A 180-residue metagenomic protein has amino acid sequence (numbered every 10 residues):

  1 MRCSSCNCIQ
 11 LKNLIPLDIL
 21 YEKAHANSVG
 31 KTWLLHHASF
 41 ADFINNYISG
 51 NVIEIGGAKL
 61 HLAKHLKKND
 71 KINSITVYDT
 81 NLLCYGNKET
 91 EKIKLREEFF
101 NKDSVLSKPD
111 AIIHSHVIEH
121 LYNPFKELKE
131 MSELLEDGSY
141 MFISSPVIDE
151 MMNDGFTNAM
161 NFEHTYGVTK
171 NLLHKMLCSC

Functional and structural regions predicted by a protein language model:
M1-A111, S115, F125-L128: Conserved N-terminal segment of class I S-adenosyl-L-methionine
H116-H120: A short His-aromatic
F125-F142: A short glycine-rich, Lys/Arg-flanked "PGG" loop and its adjoining helix->strand segment in the class I
M141-Y166, K170-H174: Short, glycine-/aromatic-enriched active-site segment of Class I SAM-dependent methyltransferases
H174-C180: Substrate-binding/catalytic lobe of Class I Rossmann-like enzymes that use SAM or dcSAM, i.e., the mid-to-C-terminal
